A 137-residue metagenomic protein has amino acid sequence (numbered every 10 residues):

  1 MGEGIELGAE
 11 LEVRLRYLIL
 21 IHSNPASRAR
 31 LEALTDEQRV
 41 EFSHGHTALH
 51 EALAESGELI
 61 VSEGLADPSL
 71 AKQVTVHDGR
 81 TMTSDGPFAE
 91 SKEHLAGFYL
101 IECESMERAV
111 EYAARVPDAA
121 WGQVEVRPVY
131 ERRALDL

Functional and structural regions predicted by a protein language model:
G2-L137: Conserved, structured core segments of small domains
